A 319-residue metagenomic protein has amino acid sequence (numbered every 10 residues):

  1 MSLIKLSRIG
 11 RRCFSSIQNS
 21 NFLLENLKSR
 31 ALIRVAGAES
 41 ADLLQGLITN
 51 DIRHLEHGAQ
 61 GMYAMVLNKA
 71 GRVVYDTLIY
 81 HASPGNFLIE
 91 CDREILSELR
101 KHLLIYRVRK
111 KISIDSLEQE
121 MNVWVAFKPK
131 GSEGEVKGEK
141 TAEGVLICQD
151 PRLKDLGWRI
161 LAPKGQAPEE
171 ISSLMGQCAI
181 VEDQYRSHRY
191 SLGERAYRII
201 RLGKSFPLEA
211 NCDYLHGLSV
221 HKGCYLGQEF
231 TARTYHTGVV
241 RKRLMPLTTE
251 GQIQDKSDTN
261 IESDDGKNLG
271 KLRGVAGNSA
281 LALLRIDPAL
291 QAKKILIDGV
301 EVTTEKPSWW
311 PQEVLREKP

Functional and structural regions predicted by a protein language model:
S2-Y75, H81-P84: Acidic, proline/glycine-enriched N-terminal capping motif
S15-S20, A64-D76, V108, E139-I147 (+1 more regions): Short amphipathic beta-strand starts and helix->beta connectors
L23-E25, A31-R34, L78-R195: Acidic, low-complexity central loop/insert segments
L27-G46, Q119-K128, V239-E250: Short glycine-/aliphatic-rich beta-strand segments at the starts of folded cytosolic domains
S40-L44, L96-R100, S132-G134, G165-S173 (+2 more regions): Short, conserved charged micro-motifs
M65-V66, P129-T141, I253-D264: Short amphipathic alpha-helix segments
V73, H188, A210-G217, A232-P319: Glycine-rich, small/acidic residue-mixed loop/short-helix segments
L156-T248: Anionic-ligand-binding alpha/beta catalytic cores of soluble enzymes and soluble regulatory domains that recognize
